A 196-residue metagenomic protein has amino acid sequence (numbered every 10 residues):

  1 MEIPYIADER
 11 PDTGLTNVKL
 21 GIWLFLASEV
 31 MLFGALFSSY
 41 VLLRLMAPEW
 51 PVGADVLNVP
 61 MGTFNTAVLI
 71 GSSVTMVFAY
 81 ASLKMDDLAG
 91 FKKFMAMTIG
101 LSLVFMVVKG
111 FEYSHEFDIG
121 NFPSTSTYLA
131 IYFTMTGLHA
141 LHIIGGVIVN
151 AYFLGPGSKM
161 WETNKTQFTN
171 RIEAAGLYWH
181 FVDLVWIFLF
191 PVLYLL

Functional and structural regions predicted by a protein language model:
M1-L196: ...captures the hydrophobic TM-helix bundle architecture rather than a specific catalytic motif, and can also fire on
